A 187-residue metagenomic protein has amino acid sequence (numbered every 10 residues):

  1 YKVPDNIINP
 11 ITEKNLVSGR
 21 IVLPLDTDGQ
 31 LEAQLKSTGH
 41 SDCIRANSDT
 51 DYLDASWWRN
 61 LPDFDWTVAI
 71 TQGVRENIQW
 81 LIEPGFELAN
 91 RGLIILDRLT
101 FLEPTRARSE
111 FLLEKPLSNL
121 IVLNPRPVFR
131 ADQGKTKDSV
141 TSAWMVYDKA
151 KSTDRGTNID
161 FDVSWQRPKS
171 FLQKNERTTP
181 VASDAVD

Functional and structural regions predicted by a protein language model:
Y1-D187: Class I S-adenosyl-L-methionine-dependent methyltransferase catalytic core
